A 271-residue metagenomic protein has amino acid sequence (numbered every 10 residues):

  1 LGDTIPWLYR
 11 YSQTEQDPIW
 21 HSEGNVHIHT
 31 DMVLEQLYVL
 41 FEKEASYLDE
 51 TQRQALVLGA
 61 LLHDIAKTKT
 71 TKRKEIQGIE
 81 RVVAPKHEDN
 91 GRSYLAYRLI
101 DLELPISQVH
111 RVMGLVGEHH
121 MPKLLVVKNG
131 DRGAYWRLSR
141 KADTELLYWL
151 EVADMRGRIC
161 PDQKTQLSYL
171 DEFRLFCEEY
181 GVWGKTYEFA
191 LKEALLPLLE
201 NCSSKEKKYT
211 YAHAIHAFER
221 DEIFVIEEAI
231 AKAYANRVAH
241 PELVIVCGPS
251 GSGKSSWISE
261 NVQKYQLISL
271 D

Functional and structural regions predicted by a protein language model:
T4-L34, T71-E80: Active-site flanking loop/helix segments enriched in acidic
F41-E172: Divalent metal-dependent catalytic cores for phosphoryl transfer on phosphate-bearing substrates
S203-V238: N-terminal pre-Walker A segment at the start of P-loop NTPase domains
L243: Walker A (P-loop) ATP-phosphate-binding motif of ABC ATPase nucleotide-binding domains
V246: Hydrophobic anchor at the beta1->P-loop junction of P-loop NTPases
P249: P-loop (Walker A) phosphate-binding loop of NTP-binding proteins
S252: ATP-binding Walker
S255-D271: Conserved substrate/cofactor phosphate-moiety recognition/catalytic segment in nucleotide-dependent phosphotransferases
